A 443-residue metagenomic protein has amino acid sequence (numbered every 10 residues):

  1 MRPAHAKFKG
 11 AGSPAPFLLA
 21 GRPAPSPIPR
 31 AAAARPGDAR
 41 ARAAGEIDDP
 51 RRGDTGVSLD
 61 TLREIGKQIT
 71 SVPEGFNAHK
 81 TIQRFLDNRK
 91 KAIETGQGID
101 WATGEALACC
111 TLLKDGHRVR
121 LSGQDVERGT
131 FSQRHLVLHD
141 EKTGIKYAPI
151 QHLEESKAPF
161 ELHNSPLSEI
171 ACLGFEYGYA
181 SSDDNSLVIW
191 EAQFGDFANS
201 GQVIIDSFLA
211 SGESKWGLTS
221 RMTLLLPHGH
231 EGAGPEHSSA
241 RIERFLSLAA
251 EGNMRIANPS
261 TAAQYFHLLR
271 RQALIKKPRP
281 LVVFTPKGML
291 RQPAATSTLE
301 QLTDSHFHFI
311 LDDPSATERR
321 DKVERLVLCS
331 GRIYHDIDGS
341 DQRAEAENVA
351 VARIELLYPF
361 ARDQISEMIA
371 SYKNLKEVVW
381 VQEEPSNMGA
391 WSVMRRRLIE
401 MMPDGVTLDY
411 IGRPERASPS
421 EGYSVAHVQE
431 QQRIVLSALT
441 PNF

Functional and structural regions predicted by a protein language model:
M1-F443: Flexible, glycine-rich loop/tail regions that form catalytic "lids" or insertion modules at the edges of active sites
